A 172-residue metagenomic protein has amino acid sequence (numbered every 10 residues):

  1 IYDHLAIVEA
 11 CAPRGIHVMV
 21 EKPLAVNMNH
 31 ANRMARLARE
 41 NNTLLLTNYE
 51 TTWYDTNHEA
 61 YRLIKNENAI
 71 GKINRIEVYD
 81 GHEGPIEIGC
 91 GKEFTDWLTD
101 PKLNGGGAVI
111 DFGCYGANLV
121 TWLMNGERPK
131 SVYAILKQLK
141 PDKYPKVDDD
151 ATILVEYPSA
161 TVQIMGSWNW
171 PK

Functional and structural regions predicted by a protein language model:
I1-L37: Beta-loop-alpha module in the N-terminal Rossmann-like domain of NAD(P)-dependent dehydrogenases, especially those
D3, P23, T47-W53, H58: Rossmann-like NAD(P)(H) cofactor-binding subdomain of soluble oxidoreductases
A12-P13, R39, K65, N125: Residue-level signal for alpha-helix termini/capping positions
R14-I16, N41-L44, A160: A short helix->loop->beta-strand "cap" motif at the edges of active sites that frequently abuts
R33-T51, K72-I76: Rossmann-fold dehydrogenase core element
T52-K143: Predominantly a Rossmann-like dinucleotide-binding segment in NAD(P)-dependent oxidoreductases
L136, D142-A151, Y157-K172: NAD(P)-dinucleotide binding in Rossmann-like oxidoreductases
